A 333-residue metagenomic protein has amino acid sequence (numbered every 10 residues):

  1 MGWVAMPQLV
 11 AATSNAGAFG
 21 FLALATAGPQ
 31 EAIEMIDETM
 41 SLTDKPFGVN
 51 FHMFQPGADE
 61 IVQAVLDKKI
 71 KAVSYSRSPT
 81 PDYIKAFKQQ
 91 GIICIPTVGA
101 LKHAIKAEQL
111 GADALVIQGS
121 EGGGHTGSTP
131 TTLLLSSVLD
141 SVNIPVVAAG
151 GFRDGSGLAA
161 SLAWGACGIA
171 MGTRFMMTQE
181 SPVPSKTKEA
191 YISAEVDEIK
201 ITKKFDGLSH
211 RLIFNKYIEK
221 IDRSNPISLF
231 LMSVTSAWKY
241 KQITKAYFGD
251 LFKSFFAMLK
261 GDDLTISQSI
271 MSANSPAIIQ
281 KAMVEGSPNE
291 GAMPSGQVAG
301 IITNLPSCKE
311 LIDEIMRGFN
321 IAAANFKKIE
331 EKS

Functional and structural regions predicted by a protein language model:
M1-P145: Active-site entrance/lid segments in N-terminal catalytic domains of soluble metabolic enzymes
G2, A149-G155: Gly/Ser-rich catalytic serine loop of serine hydrolases
T131-N143, R153-S333: Conserved active-site-proximal phosphate/metal-binding subdomains
